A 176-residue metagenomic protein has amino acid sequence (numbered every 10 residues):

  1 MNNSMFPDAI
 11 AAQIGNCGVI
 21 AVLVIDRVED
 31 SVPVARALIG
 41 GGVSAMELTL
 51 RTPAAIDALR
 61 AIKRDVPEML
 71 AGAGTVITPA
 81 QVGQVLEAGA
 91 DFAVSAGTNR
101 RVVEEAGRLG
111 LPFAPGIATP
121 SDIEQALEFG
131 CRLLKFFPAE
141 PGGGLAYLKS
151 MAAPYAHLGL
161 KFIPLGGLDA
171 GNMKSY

Functional and structural regions predicted by a protein language model:
M1-G89, R108: Conserved N-terminal beta1-alpha1 strand-loop-helix module at the mouth
V24-R27, A73-P79, S95-N99, P115-P120 (+2 more regions): Glycine-rich beta-to-alpha transition loops that act as phosphate-gripper elements at the mouths of alpha/beta enzyme
V34, T78-A88, S121-G130, A152-A153 (+1 more regions): Catalytic cores of alpha/beta
V43, A90, L111, C131 (+1 more regions): Short glycine/serine/threonine/alanine-rich loop segments
E47, G72, V94, L133-K135: Conserved beta-strand positions in the central sheet of alpha/beta enzyme cores
D57-A61, Q84, E104-R108, A126-F129 (+1 more regions): Short secondary-structure transition/capping segments
L86-D122, A126: Hydrophobic, well-structured mid-protein blocks that either form specific transmembrane helices
N99-R101, E128-Y176: Active-site/ligand-binding-proximal alpha/beta "capping" segment
